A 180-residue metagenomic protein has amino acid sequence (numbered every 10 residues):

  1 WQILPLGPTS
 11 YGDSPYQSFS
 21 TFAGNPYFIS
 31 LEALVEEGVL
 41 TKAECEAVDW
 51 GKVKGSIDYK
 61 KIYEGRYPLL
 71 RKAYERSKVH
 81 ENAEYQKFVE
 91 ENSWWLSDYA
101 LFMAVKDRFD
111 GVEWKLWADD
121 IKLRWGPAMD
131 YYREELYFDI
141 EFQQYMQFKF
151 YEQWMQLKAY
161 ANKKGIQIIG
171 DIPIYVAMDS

Functional and structural regions predicted by a protein language model:
W1-S180: Acidic/aromatic-lined carbohydrate-recognition and catalytic surfaces of CAZymes acting on diverse glycans
